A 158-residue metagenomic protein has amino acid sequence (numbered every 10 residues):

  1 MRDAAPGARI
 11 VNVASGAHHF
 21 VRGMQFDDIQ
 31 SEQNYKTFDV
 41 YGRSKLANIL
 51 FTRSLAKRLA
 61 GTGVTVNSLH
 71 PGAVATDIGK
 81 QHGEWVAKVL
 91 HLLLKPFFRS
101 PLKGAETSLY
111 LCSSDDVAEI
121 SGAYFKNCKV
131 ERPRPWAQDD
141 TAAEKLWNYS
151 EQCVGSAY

Functional and structural regions predicted by a protein language model:
M1-K80, N148, C153-Y158: Rossmann-fold NAD(P)H-dependent dehydrogenase/reductase core
V13, S44, S68, H91-R132 (+2 more regions): C-terminal helical subdomain
A17, N34-Y35, W85-K88, F125-N127: A short alpha-helix capping/helix-coil boundary motif
Q25, W85-V89, K145: Exposed alpha-helical structural elements
G63, V86-A87, E119, Y158: Secondary-structure boundary/capping signal
A75-L92: A glycine/serine/threonine-rich, flexible loop-to-helix segment that serves as the NAD(P) cofactor-binding "lid"
